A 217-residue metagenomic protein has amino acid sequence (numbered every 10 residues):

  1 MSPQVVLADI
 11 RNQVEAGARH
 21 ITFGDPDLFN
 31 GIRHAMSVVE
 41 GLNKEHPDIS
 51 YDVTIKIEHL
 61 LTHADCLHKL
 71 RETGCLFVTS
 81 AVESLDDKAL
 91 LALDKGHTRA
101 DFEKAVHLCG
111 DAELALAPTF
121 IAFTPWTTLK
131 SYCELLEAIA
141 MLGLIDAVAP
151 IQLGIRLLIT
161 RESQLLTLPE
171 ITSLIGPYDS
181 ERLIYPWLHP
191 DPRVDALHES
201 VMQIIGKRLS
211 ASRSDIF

Functional and structural regions predicted by a protein language model:
M1-Q4: Canonical Radical SAM [4Fe-4S] cluster-binding loop centered on the CxxxCxxC motif and its immediate flanking residues
L7-A117, A122-T127, M141, I145-V148 (+1 more regions): Conserved SAM/AdoMet-binding glycine-rich loop
K130-F217: C-terminal accessory regions of radical SAM enzymes
